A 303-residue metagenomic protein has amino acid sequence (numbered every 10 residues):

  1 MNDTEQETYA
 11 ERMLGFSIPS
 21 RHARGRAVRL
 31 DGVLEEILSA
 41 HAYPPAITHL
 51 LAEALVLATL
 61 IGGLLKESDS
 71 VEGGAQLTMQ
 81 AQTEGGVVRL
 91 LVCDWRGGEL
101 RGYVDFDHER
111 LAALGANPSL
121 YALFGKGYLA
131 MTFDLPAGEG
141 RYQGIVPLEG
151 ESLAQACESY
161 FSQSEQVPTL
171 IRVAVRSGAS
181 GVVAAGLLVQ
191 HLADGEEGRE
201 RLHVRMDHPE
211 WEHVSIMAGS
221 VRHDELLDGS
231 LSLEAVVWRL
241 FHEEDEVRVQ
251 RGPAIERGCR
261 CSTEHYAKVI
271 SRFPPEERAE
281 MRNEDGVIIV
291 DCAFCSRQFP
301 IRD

Functional and structural regions predicted by a protein language model:
N2-Q250: Interaction interfaces in information-processing and related assembly proteins
S215-D303: Cys/His-clustered metal-coordination modules, chiefly Zn-binding fingers
